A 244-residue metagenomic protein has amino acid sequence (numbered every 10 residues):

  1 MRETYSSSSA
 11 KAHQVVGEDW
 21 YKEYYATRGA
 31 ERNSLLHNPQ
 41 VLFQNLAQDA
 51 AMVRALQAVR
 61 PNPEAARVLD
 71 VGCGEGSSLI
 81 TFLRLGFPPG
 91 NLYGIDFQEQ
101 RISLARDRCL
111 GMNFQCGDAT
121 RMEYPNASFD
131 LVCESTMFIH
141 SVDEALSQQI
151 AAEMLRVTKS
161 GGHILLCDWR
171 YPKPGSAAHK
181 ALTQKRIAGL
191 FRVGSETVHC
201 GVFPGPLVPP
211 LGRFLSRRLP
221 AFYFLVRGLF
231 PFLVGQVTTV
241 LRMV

Functional and structural regions predicted by a protein language model:
R2-N62: Conserved class I S-adenosyl-L-methionine
L69, E75-R121: Class I SAM-dependent methyltransferase SAM/SAH-binding core
T120-V132: A short acidic, Gly/Pro-enriched loop at the edge of an enzyme's catalytic core that lines a small-molecule cofactor
E134-F138: A short beta-strand submotif of the Rossmann-like class I SAM-dependent methyltransferase core that lines
Q148-S160: A short glycine-rich, Lys/Arg-flanked "PGG" loop and its adjoining helix->strand segment in the class I
G161-D168: Conserved beta-strand signature within the Rossmann-like core of class I S-adenosyl-L-methionine
H179-G194: Short alpha-helix
K185, H199-V244: A C-terminal cap/extension of S-adenosyl-L-methionine-dependent methyltransferases that defines the acceptor-substrate
